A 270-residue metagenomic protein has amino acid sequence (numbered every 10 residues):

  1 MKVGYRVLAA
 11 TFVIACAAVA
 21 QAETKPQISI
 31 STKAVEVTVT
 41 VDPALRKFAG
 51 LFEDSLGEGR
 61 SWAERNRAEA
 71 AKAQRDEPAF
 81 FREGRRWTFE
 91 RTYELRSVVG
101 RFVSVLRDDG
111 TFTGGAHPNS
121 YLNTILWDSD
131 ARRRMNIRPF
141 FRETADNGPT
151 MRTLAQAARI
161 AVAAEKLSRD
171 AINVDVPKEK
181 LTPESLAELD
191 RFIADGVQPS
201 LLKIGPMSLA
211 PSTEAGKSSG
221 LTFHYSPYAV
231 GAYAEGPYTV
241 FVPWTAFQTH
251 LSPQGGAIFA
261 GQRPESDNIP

Functional and structural regions predicted by a protein language model:
M1-A9: Bacterial N-terminal signal peptides that target proteins for export
A9-A17: Bacterial N-terminal signal peptides
Q21-P270: Compositionally biased intrinsically disordered regions enriched in Thr/Gly
